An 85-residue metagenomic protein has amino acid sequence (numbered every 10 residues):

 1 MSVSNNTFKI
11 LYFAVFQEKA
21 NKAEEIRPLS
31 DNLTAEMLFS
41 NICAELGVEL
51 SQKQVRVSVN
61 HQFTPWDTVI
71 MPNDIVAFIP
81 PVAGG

Functional and structural regions predicted by a protein language model:
M1-G84: Ubiquitin-like/PB1-type beta-grasp interaction modules and other compact soluble beta-rich domains
